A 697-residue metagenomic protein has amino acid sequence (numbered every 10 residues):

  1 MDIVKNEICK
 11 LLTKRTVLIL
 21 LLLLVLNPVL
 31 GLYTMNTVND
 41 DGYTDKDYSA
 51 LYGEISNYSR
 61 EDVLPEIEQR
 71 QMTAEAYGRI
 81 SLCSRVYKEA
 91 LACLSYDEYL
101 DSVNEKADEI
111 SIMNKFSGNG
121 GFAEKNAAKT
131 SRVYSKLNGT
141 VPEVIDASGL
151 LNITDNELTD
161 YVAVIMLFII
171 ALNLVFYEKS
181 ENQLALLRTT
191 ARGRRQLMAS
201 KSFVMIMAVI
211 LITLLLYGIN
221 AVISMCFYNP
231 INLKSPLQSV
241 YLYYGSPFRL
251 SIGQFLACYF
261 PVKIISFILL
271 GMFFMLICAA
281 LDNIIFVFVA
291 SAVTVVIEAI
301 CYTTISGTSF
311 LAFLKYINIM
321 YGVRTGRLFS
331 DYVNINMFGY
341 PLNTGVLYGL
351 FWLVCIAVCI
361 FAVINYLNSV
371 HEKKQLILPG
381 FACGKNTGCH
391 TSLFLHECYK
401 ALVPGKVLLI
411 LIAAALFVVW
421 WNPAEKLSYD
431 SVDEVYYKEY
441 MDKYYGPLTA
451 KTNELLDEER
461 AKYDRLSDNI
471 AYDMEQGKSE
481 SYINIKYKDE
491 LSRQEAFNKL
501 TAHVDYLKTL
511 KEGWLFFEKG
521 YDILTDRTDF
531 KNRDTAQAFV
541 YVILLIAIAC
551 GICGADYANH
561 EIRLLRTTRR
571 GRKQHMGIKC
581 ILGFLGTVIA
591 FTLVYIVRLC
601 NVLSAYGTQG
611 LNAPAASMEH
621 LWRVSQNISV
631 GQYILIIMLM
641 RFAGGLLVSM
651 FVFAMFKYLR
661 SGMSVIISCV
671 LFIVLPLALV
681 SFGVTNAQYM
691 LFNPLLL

Functional and structural regions predicted by a protein language model:
M1-L12, L187, H390-L402: A short amphipathic helical element positioned immediately N-terminal to and/or at the very start of a transmembrane
I8-L23, I284-F286, C398-A413, G662-M663: Membrane-interface helix starts
T16, G193-R194, N283-F288, G571-R572 (+1 more regions): Membrane-helix interface segments
V17, G31, S266-F274, V295 (+5 more regions): Alpha-helical transmembrane segments of multi-pass membrane transporters/translocases
V17, L23-Q71, A107-I110, N114 (+10 more regions): Secretory targeting signals
L22-L24, I285-E298, L411-F417, M663-P676: Central hydrophobic cores of alpha-helical transmembrane segments in multi-pass integral membrane proteins
A171-L186, T190, R194, A549-L564 (+1 more regions): Transmembrane helix boundary and interhelical loop/hinge segments in multi-pass membrane proteins
